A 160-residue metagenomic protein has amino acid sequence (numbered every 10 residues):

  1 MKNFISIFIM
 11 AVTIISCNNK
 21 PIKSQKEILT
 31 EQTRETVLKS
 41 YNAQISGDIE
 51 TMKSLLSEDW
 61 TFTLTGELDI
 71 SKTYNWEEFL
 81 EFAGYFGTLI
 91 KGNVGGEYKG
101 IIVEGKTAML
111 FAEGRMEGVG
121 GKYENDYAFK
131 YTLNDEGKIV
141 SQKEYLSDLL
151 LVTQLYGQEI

Functional and structural regions predicted by a protein language model:
K2-F8: Sec-dependent signal peptide recognition, specifically the positively charged N-region followed immediately by
M10-C17: Hydrophobic h-region of N-terminal signal peptides that target proteins for export in Gram-negative bacteria
C17-S54, Q158-I160: Short, low-complexity N-terminal intrinsically disordered segments enriched in polar/charged residues
S54, E58-G105: A solvent-exposed, acidic/Ser-Thr-rich amphipathic alpha-helical stretch
L89, M116-E124: Short, cysteine-centered beta-strand-loop-beta hairpins and adjacent loop/turn segments enriched in charged/polar
V94-G96, Y123-F129: Short, surface-exposed coil-to-beta transition loops
G105-G114: A short hydrophobic beta-strand element
D126-Q154: Short beta-strand edge/turn micro-motifs at domain boundaries
